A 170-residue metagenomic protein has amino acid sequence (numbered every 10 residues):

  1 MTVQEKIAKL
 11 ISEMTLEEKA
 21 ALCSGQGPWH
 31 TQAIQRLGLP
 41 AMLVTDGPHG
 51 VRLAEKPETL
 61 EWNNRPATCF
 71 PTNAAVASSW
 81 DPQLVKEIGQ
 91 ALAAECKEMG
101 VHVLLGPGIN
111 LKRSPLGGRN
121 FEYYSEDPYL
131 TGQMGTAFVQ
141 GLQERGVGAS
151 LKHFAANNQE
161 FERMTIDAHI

Functional and structural regions predicted by a protein language model:
M1-I170: Glycoside hydrolase catalytic-domain context in secreted enzymes
